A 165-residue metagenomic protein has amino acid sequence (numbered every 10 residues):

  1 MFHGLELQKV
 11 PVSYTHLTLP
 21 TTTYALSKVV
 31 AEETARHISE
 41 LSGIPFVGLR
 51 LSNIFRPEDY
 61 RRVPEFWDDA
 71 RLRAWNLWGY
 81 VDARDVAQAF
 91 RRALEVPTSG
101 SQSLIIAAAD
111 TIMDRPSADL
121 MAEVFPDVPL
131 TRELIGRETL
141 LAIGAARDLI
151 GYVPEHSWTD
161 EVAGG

Functional and structural regions predicted by a protein language model:
M1-E6, T23, I54-E58: Conserved catalytic-site region of short-chain dehydrogenase/reductase
Q8, L77, G136-E138: Glycine/small-residue-rich pyrophosphate-binding loop that anchors the diphosphate of NDP-sugar donors
T15-T18: Conserved small/polar residues in nucleotide/adenosyl-binding loops
T23, S27-V30: Active-site helix of classical SDR
L26, V47-R61, A70-R92: Substrate-positioning beta->alpha
A35-E40: Catalytic Tyr-X3-Lys helix of short-chain dehydrogenase/reductase
L41-P45, R56-F66, R92-S103: Glycine/proline-rich active-site loop of Rossmann-fold NAD(P)-dependent oxidoreductases
R84-G165: C-terminal substrate-binding subdomain of Rossmann-fold SDR/epimerase-dehydratase oxidoreductases
